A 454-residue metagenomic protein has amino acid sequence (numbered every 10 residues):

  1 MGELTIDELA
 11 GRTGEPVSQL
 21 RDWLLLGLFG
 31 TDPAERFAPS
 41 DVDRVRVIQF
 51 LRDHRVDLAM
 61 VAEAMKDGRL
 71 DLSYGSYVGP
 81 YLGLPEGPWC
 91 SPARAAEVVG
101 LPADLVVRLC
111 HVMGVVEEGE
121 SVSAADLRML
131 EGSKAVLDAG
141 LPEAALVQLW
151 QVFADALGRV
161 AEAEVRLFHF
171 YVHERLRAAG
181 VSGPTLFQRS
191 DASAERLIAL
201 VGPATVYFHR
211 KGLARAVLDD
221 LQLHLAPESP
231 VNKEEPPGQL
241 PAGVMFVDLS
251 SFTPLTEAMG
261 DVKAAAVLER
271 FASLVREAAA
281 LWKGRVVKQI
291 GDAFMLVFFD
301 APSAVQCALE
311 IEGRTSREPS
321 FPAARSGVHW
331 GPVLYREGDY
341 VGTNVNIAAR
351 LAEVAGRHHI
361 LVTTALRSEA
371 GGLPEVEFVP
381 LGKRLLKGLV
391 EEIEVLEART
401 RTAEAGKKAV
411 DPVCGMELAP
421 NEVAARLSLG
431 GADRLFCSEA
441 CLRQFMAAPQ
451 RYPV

Functional and structural regions predicted by a protein language model:
M1-S229: Arg/Lys-rich, alpha-helical DNA-contact motif
P227-E310, R314-S316: Catalytic NTP-binding/metal-coordinating core of nucleotidyl cyclase/transferase enzymes
V297-P302, G327-Y340, V354-H358: Catalytic strand-loop-helix junctions within cyclic-nucleotide turnover domains
A324-S326, W330, V354-R384: A short beta-strand->alpha-helix segment at the C-terminal rim of the class III nucleotidyl cyclase catalytic domain
D411-C414: Short cysteine-rich clusters marking metal-coordination/redox-active sites
N421-A424, P449: Short Cys/His-rich "knuckle" micro-motifs
A424-R434: Short linker/helix segments within small regulatory modules
S438-V454: Short metal-binding segments enriched for Cys and/or His
